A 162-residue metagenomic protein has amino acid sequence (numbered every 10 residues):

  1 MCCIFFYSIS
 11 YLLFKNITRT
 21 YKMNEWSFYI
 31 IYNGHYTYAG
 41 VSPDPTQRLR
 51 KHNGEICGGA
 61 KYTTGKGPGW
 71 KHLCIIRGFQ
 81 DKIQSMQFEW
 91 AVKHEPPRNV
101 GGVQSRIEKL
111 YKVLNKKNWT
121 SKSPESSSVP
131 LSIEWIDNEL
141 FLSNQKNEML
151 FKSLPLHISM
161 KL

Functional and structural regions predicted by a protein language model:
M1-C2, L73: The N-terminal extracellular segments of secreted preproproteins, especially immediately downstream of signal
C2-N24, M86-E89, K93-L162: Boundary/linker segments flanking structured domains
F6, Y29, W70: A broad, low-specificity signal marking well-ordered, structured residues that form hydrophobic/aromatic
K15, W70-L73: Short, charged low-complexity linear motifs
W26-Y62, G78-E95: GIY-YIG-like beta-to-alpha core
G54, K66, N99-V100: Short amphipathic alpha-helical leader/targeting segments
Y62-G69: Short, flexible turn/loop "capping" segments at secondary-structure junctions
H72-F79, R98: A short, exposed loop/beta-hairpin motif centered on an aromatic-Gly-Thr core
